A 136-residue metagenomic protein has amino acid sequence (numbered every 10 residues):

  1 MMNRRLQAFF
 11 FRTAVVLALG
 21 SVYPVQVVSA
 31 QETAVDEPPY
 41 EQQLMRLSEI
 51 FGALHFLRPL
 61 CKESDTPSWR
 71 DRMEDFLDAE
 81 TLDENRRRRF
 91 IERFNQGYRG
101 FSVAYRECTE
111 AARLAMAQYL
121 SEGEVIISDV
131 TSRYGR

Functional and structural regions predicted by a protein language model:
M1-A8: N-terminal secretory signal peptides that target proteins for export/translocation
F9-A14, L44-L47: Alpha-helical transmembrane segments
R12-P24: Bacterial N-terminal signal peptides
P24-A30: Sec/Tat signal peptide C-region and signal peptidase I cleavage site
A30-D75, D129-R136: N-terminal secretory signal peptides
D65-R136: Compact alpha-helical subdomains of small soluble proteins
